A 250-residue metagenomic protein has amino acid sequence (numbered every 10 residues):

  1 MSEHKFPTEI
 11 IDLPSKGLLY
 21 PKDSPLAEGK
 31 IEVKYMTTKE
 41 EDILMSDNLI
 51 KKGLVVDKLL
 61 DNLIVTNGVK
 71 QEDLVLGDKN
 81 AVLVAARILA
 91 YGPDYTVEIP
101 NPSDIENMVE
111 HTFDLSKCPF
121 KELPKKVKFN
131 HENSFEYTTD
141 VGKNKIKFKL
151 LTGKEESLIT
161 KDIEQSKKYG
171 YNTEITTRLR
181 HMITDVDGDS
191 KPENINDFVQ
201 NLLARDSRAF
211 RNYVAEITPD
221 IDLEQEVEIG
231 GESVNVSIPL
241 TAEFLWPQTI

Functional and structural regions predicted by a protein language model:
M1-I250: Long C-terminal interaction/binding lobes of large macromolecular proteins
